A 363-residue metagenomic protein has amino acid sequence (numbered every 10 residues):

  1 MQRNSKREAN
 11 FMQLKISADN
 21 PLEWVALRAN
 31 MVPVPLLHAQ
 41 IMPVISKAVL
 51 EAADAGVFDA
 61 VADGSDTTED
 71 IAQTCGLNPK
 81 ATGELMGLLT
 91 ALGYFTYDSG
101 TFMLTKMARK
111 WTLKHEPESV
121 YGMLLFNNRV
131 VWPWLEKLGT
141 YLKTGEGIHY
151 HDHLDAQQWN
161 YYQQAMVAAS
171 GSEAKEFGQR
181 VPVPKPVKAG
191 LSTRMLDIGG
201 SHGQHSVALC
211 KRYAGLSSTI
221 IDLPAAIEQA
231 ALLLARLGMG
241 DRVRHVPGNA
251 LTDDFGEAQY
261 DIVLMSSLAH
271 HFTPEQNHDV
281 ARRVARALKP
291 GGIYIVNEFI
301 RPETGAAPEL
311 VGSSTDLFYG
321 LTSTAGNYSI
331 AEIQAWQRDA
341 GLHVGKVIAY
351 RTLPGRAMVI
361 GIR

Functional and structural regions predicted by a protein language model:
Q2-Q13: Eukaryotic partner-binding/assembly regions in large regulatory complexes
L22-L27, V32-S65, Q73-T74, K80-T193: Conserved Class I S-adenosyl-L-methionine-dependent methyltransferase catalytic core
P117-N297, R301-A306, P354-R356: Conserved adenosyl
N297-A340, V347-I348: C-terminal alpha-helical "lid/dimerization" subdomain adjacent to the S-adenosyl-L-methionine
G341-R363: Core SAM-dependent methyltransferase catalytic element
